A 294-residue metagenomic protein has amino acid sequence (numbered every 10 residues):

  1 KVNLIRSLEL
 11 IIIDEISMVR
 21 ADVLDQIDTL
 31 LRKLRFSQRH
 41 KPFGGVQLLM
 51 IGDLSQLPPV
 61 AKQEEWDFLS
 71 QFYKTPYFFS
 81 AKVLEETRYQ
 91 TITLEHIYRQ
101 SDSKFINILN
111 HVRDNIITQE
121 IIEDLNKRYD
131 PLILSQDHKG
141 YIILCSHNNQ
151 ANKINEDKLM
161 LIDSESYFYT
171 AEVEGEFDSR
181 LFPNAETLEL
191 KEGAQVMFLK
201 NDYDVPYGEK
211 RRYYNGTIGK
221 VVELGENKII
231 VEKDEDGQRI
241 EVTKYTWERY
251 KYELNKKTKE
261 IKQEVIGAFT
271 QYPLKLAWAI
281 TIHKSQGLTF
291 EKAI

Functional and structural regions predicted by a protein language model:
K1-I294: Conserved ATP-binding/catalytic motifs of P-loop helicase motor domains
